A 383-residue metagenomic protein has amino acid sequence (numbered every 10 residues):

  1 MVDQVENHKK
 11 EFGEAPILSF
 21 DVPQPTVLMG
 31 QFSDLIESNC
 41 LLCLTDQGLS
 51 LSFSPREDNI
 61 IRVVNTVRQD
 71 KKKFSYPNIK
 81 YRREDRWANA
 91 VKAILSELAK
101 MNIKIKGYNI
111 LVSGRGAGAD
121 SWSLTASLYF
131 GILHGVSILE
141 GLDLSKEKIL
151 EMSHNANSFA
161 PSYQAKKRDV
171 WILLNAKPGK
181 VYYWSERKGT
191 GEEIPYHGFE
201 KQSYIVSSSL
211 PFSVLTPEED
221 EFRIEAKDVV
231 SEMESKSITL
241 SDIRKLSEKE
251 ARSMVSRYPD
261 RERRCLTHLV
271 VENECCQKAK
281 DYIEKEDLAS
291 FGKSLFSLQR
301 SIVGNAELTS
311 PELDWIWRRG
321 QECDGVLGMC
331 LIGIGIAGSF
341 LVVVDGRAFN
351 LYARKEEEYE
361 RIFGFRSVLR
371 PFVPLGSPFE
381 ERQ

Functional and structural regions predicted by a protein language model:
M1-M29, S50-N89, E97-K100, Y183-G328 (+1 more regions): C-terminal nucleotide
M1-S19, Q24-I36, E84-H197: Gly/Ser-rich oxyanion-binding loop with an adjacent helix/lid that shapes the negatively charged ligand pocket
Q31-F32, S38-L41, V63-V64: Short, glycine/acidic-enriched capping/hinge loops at junctions between secondary-structure elements
E37-E57: Structural signature of FAD isoalloxazine-binding scaffolds in flavoprotein oxidoreductases
C40-T45, S162-Y163, L173, L331: Short Gly/Pro-enriched turn/cap motifs at secondary-structure boundaries
Q47-L49, I61, Y108, R168-V170 (+3 more regions): Change "...and in nucleic-acid phosphodiester-cleaving endonucleases..." to "...and in nucleic-acid processing enzymes
I110, G328-L331: Hydrophobic/anchoring residues in structured secondary elements
I334-L341: N-terminal pre-core extensions flanking Radical SAM catalytic domains
